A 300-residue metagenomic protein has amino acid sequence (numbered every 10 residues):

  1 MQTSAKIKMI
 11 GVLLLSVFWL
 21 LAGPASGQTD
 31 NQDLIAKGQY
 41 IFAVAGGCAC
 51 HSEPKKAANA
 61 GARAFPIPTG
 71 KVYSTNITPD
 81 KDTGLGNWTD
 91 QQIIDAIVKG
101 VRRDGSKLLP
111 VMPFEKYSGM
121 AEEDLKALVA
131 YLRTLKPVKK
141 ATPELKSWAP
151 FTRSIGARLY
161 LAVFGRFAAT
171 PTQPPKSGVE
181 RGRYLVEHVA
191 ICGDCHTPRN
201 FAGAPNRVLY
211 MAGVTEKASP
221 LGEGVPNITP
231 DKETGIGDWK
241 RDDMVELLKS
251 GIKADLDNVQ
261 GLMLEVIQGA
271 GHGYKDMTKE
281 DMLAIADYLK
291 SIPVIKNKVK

Functional and structural regions predicted by a protein language model:
M1-I7: N-terminal secretory signal peptides that target proteins for export/translocation
G11-A22: Bacterial N-terminal signal peptides
A25-A43, R158-E187: Electrostatic cytochrome c docking/interface patches
G38, A45-P54, I93, L128 (+5 more regions): The canonical Cys-X-X-Cys-His
G46, F65-I94, E115-E123, L209-K253 (+1 more regions): Electron-transfer interface patches adjacent to heme c in soluble/periplasmic c-type cytochromes and di-/multiheme
G100, G105, L109, P113-E115 (+1 more regions): Membrane-embedded segments
D104-S106, G235-D238, I252-Q260, K296: Substrate-binding/catalytic groove segments of enzymes that remodel or degrade extracellular structural polymers
K140-I155: Extended, well-folded interaction surfaces typified by the phenylalanyl-tRNA synthetase beta subunit core
